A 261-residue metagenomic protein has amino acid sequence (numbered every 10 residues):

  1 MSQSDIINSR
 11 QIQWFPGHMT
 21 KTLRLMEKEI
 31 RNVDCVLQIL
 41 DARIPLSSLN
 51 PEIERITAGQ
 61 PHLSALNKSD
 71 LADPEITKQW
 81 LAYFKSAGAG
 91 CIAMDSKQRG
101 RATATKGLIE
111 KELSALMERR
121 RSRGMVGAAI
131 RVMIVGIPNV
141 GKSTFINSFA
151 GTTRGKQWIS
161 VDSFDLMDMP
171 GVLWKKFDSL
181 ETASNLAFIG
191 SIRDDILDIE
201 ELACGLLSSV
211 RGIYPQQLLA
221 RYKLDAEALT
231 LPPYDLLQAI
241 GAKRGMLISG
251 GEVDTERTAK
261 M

Functional and structural regions predicted by a protein language model:
M1-C35, R43-P51, I56-H62, S69 (+3 more regions): Helix-rich effector regions associated with P-loop NTPase G domains
E29-I30, K85, P138: Intrinsically disordered, low-complexity regulatory regions enriched in Ser/Pro/Gly/Thr and acidic residues
Q38, S64-L66, I134: Structural beta-sheet core signal
S69-V135: Canonical P-loop GTPase G-domain recognition
S96, S143-I146, F164-D165: Conserved active-site beta-strand-loop modules that form the wall/rim of enzyme catalytic pockets and either contain
I109-R120, P138, F149-T153, L173 (+1 more regions): Short, well-ordered alpha-helical segments in soluble proteins
R131-R154, M169: Glycine-rich phosphate-binding P-loop
